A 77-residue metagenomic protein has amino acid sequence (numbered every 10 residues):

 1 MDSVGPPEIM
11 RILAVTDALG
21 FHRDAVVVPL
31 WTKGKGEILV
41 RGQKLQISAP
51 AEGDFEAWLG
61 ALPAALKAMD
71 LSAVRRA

Functional and structural regions predicted by a protein language model:
M1-R41: Auxiliary, metal-adjacent structural segments of Zn-dependent hydrolase domains
M1-V4, L71-A77: Short, charged, intrinsically disordered terminal tails
D24-L59, M69-S72: Active-site scaffold of zinc-dependent metalloenzymes
A64: His-Asp-centered metal-binding catalytic motifs of divalent-metal-dependent phosphohydrolases/nucleases
